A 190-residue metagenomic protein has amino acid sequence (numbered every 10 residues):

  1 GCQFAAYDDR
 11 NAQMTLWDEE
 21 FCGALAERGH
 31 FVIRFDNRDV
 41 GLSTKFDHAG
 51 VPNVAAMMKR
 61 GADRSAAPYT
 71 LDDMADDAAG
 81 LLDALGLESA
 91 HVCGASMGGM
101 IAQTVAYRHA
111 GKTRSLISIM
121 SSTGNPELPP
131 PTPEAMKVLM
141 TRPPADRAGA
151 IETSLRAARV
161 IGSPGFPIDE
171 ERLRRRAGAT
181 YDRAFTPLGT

Functional and structural regions predicted by a protein language model:
G1-G61: Conserved HGGG/HGGXW glycine-rich cap/lid loop of the alpha/beta-hydrolase fold
F31, E88-H91, K112-S115: Structural signature of beta-strand start/N-cap positions in the alpha/beta core of ABC transporter nucleotide-binding
M57-Y69, A135-P144: Short glycine/proline- and acidic residue-enriched helix-loop micro-motifs that form flexible lids or anion-recognition
K59-A90: Conserved acidic catalytic loop of the alpha/beta-hydrolase fold
M74, V92-G94, I119: Short beta-strand immediately N-terminal to the catalytic nucleophile in serine-hydrolase-like folds
G94, G98, A102: Gly/Ala-rich beta-loop-alpha elbow adjacent to hydrolase catalytic centers
Q103, Y107, R114-A145: Flexible "cap/lid" loop of the alpha/beta hydrolase fold
P131-T190: Alpha/beta-hydrolase
